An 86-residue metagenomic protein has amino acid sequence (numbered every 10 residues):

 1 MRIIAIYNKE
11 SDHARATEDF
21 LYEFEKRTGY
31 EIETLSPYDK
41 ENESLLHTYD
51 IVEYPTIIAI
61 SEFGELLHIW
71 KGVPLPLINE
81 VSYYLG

Functional and structural regions predicted by a protein language model:
M1-T28: Local sequence-structure signature of Cys/Sec-based thiol-disulfide redox active-site neighborhoods
I6-K9, G29-N42: Thiol-based oxidoreductase modules, predominantly thioredoxin-like and allied folds used for disulfide exchange
E18-F20, N42-L45: A generic local structural motif
H47-Y49, V81-S82: Short amphipathic alpha-helix with an adjacent loop that forms part of the alpha/beta core around
Y49-A59: Structural micro-motif
A59-G86: Non-catalytic, surface beta->alpha helical segment in thiol-disulfide oxidoreductase systems
